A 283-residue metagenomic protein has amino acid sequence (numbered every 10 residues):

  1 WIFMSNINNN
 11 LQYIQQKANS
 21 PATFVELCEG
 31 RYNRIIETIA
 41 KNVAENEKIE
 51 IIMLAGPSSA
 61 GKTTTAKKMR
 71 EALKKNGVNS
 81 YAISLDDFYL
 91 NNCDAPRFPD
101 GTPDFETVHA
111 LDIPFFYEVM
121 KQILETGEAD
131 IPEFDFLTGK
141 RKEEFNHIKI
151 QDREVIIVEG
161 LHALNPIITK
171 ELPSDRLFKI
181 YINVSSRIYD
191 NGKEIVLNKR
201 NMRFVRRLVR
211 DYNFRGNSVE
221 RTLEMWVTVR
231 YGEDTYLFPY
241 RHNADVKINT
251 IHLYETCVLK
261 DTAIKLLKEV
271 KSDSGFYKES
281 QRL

Functional and structural regions predicted by a protein language model:
W1-T38: Charged, amphipathic alpha-helical linker segments immediately N-terminal to NTP-binding catalytic cores
P21, N33, K170-L283: Conserved NTP phosphate-binding and transfer environment spanning the P-loop NTPase/kinase superfamily
I52-L54: Hydrophobic anchor at the beta1->P-loop junction of P-loop NTPases
P57: P-loop (Walker A) phosphate-binding loop of NTP-binding proteins
G61: Conserved glycine(s) of the Walker
T64-M69, S84: Hydrophobic positions on the alpha1 helix immediately C-terminal to the Walker A/P-loop
E71-Y81: Post-Walker A helix-loop "phosphate-sensing" segment adjacent to the P-loop in P-loop NTPases
Y81-I83, L90-G139, V155: Conserved nucleotide-sensing/catalytic segment adjacent to the nucleotide-binding pocket in NTP-handling enzymes
